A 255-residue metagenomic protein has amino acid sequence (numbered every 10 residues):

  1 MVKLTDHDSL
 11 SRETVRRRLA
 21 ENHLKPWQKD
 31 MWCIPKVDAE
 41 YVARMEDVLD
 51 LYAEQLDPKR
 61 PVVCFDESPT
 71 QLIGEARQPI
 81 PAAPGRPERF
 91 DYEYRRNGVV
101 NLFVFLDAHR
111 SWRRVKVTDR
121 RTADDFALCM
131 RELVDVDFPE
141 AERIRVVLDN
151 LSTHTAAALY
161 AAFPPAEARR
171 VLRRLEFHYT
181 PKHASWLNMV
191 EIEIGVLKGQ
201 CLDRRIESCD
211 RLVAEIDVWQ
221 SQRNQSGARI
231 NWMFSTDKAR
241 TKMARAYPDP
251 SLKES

Functional and structural regions predicted by a protein language model:
M1-K36, P61, E67-T70: Conserved short alpha-helical interface segments
M1-L4, V15, C64-D66, F105 (+6 more regions): Mobile genetic element proteins and their domesticated derivatives, centered on retroelements and DNA transposons
L4, R44-R131, M243-A246: Extended, low-complexity cationic-aromatic segments
A76, R211-S255: C-terminal domain-tail junction helix/linker
E88-R95, E167-M189, R205-I206: RNase H-like polynucleotidyl transferase catalytic core
R113, K182, V190-C209, Q222-S226: Active-site proximal helix-loop segment of RNase H-like, two-metal nucleases, encompassing DDE(D)
D124-R145: Short, basic/hydrophobic alpha-helical segments
A141-T155: Acidic/histidine-rich, metal-coordinating catalytic segments
